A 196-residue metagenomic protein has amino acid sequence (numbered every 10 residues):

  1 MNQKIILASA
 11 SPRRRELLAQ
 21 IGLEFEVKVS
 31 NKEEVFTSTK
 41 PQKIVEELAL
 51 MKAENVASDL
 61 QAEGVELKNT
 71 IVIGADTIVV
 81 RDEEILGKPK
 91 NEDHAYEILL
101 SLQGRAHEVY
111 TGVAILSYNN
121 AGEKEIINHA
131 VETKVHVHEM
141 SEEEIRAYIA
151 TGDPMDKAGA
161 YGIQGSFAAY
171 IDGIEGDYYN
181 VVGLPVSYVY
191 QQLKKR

Functional and structural regions predicted by a protein language model:
M1-I71, R81-I85, A150, R196: N-terminal polybasic phosphate/anion-binding patch
N2-Q20, R105, E132-R196: GST superfamily/GST-like fold recognition
L18, A49, D76, A95 (+2 more regions): Residue-level signal for inorganic ion chemistry
I44, T77-H107, V137-E139: Active-site-adjacent loop/tail segments of enzyme domains
E47-M51, H94, S101, E143 (+2 more regions): A non-catalytic, amphipathic alpha-helix used as a structural packing/dimerization or gating element in enzyme scaffolds
I73-G74, G112-A114, Q164: Short beta-strand segments
K88-D93, Y118-E144: Acidic beta-strand-loop-alpha-helix segment within the catalytic core of divalent metal-dependent phosphate-processing
R105-T111, G122-N128, M155-G159: Short, structured loop/turn "capping" segments at alpha-beta junctions
